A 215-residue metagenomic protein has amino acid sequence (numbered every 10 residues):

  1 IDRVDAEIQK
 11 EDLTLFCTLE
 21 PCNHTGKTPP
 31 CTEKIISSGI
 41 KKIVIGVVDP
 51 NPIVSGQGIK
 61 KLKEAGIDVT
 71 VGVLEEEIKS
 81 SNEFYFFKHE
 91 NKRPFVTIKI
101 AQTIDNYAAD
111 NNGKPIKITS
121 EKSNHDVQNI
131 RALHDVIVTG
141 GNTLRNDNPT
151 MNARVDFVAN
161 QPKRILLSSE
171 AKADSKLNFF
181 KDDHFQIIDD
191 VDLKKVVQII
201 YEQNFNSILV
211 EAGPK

Functional and structural regions predicted by a protein language model:
I1-I78, K163: Zn2+-dependent cytidine deaminase-like catalytic core
A6, F87-K88, R93-L209, K215: Active-site ligand-binding patch in enzyme domains
P21, D49, T143, P214-K215: Flexible, active-site-proximal loop/turn residues at the rims of small-molecule/cofactor binding pockets and catalytic
G26, A212-G213: Glycine-centered small-residue hotspots that permit tight backbone geometry or close packing
S80-Y85: Conserved phosphate-binding catalytic cores of ATP/NTP-utilizing and phosphoryl-transfer enzymes
